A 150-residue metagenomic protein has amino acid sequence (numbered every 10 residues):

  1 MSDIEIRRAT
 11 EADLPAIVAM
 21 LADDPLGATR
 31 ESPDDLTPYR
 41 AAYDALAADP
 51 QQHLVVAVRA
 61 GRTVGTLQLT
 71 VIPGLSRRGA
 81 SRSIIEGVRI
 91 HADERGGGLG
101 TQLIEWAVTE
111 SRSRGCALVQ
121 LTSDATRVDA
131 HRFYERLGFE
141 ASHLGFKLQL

Functional and structural regions predicted by a protein language model:
D3-E5: Extreme N-terminal starter segment of soluble prokaryotic enzymes
R8-A12, A16-A80, E86, I104-E105 (+1 more regions): Acetyl-CoA-dependent GNAT
A9, V88-I90, S123: Hydrophobic adenine-recognition pocket in adenosine-nucleotide-binding enzymes
G79-A92, L144: Conserved acetyl-CoA binding element of GNAT-fold acetyltransferases
G87-I90, G96-T109, R136: Conserved acetyl-CoA-binding loop-helix of GNAT-fold acetyltransferases
I104, S111-S123: Conserved GNAT acetyl-CoA-binding A-motif
C116, Y134-L144: Conserved acetyl-CoA-binding loop of GNAT-fold acetyltransferases
Q120-A130, K147-Q149: Conserved beta-strand-loop-alpha-helix junction that forms the acyl-donor binding cleft
